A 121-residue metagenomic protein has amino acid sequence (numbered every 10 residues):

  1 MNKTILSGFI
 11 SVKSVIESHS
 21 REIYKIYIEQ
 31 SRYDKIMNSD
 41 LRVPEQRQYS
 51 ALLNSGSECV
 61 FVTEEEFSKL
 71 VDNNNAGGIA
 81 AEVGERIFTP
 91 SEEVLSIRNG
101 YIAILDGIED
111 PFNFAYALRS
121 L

Functional and structural regions predicted by a protein language model:
M1-E92: N-terminal positively charged helical leader segments and presequences
R21, I28, P44, A51 (+1 more regions): RNA substrate-binding interface of SAM-dependent RNA methyltransferases
